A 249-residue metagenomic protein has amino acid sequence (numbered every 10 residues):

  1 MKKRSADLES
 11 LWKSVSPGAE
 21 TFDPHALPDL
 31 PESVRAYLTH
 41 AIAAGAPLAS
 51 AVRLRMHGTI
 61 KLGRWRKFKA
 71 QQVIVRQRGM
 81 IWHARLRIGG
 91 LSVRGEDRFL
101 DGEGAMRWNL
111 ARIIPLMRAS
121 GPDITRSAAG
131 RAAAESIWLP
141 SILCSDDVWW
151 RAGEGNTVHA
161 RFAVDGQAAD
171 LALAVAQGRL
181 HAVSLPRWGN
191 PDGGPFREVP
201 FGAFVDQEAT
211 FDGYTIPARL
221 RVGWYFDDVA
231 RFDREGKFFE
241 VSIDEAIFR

Functional and structural regions predicted by a protein language model:
M1-R53: N-terminal leader/targeting segments and the immediate start of mature chains
A36-I113: N-terminal mature ectodomain segment of secretory-pathway/periplasmic proteins
L54-K61, W82-R87, V158-D165, L185 (+1 more regions): Short beta-strand segments that buttress and anchor functional surface loops
R55-R66, K237-R249: Charge-dense polyanion-binding interfaces
Q71-H83, G95-W108, G153-T157, L173-H181 (+2 more regions): Short, solvent-exposed coil/turn segments at beta-strand boundaries
L86-L91, N109-L116, L185-N190, V222-D227: Short, solvent-exposed aromatic-acidic interface loops
R107-Q167: Flexible, processing/modification-adjacent segments and terminal tails in exported/periplasmic/extracellular proteins
A160-F248: Gly/Pro-enriched, hydrophobic low-complexity segments that function as extracytoplasmic propeptides/linkers
